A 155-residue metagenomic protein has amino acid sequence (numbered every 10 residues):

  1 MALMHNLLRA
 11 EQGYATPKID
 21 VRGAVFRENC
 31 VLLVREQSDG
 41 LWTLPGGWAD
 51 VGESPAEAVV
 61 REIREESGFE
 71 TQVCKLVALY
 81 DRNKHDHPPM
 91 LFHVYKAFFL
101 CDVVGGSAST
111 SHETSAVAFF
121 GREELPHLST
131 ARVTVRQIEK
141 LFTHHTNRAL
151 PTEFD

Functional and structural regions predicted by a protein language model:
M1-R22: Acidic, metal-coordinating catalytic segment for phosphate/diphosphate chemistry, firing primarily on the Nudix
M4, V77-N83: Conserved double-stranded beta-helix
M4-L8, D39, T114-S115: Short linear capping/connector segments at secondary-structure termini
V21, F26-E65, D155: Conserved Nudix-box catalytic region and its N-terminal flanking loop in Nudix hydrolases and closely related
G23, L76, F99-C101: A structural signal for short, well-ordered beta-strand segments
R27, K75-A78: A residue-level detector for short acidic-glycine micro-motifs
A49-Q72, D81-L141, E153-D155: Unchanged
A149-P151: Long, charged low-complexity terminal regions
